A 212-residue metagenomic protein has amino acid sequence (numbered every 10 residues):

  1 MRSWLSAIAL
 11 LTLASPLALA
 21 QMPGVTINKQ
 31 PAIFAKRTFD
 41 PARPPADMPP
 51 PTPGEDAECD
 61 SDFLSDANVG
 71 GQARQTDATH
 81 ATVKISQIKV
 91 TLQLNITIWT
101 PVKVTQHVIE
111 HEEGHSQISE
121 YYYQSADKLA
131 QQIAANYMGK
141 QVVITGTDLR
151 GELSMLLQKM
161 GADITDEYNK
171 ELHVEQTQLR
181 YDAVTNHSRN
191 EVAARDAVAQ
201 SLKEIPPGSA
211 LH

Functional and structural regions predicted by a protein language model:
M1-I8: Bacterial N-terminal signal peptides that target proteins for export
A14-S15: N-terminal signal peptide c-region/cleavage motif recognized by signal peptidases
A18-L19: Signal peptide processing junction and immediate N-terminal pro/mature segment of secreted/exported proteins
M22-S86, V90-L92, Y137-H212: Metalloprotease/metallohydrolase-associated module, dominated by Zn2+-dependent proteases
I85-P101, Q132: Alpha-helical segments in soluble extracytoplasmic regions
K103-H107, S116: Active-site alpha-helix of zinc metalloproteases
E113-Q131: Catalytic Zn2+-binding segment of zinc metalloproteases
